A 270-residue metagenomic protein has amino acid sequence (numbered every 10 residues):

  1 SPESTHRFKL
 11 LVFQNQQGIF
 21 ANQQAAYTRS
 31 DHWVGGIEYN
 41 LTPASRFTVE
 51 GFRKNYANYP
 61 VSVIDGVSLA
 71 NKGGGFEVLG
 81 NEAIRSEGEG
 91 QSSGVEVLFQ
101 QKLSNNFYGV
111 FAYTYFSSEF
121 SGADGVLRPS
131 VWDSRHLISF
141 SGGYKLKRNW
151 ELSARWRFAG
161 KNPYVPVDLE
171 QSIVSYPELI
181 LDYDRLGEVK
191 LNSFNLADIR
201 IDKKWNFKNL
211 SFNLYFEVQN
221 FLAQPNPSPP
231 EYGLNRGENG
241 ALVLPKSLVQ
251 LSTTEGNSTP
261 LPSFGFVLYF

Functional and structural regions predicted by a protein language model:
S1-H32, R53-V78, R155-Y176, S228-P229: Surface-exposed extracellular loop regions of Gram-negative outer-membrane beta-barrel proteins, predominantly
Q16, I37, V49-R53, F111-Y115 (+2 more regions): Transmembrane beta-barrel strands of outer-membrane/channel proteins
N22-A26, R46-Y108, L248-T253, T259-G265: Outer membrane beta-barrel strand-and-loop segments of large Gram-negative receptors, especially TonB-dependent
Y27, Y39, R53, Q101-K102 (+4 more regions): Residue-level signature of outer-membrane beta-barrel architecture
R29-W33, E89-S93, S134-I138, S193-A197 (+2 more regions): Residues that define the transmembrane beta-barrel architecture of outer-membrane proteins
P43-F47, N106-G109, R148-L152, K208-F212: Repeated loop/turn-to-beta-strand initiation elements of outer-membrane beta-barrel proteins
R53-N55, G74-P166: Gram-negative outer-membrane beta-barrel transporters
A57, G109, R157-P177, N192-L196 (+1 more regions): C-terminal beta-signal and adjacent terminal beta-strands/loops of Gram-negative outer-membrane beta-barrel proteins
